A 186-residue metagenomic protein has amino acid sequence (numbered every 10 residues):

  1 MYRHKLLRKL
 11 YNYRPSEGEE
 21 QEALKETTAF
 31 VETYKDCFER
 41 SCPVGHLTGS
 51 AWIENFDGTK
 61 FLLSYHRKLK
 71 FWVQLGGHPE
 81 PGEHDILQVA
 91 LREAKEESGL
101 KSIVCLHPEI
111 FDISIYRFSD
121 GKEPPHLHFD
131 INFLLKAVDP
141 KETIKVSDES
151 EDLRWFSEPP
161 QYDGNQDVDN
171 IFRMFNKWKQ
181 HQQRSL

Functional and structural regions predicted by a protein language model:
R3-R14: Generic N-terminal amphipathic, Lys/Arg-enriched alpha-helix
N12-S50: Acidic, metal-coordinating catalytic segment for phosphate/diphosphate chemistry, firing primarily on the Nudix
G49, T59, F129-I131, E151: Change "...and in nucleic-acid phosphodiester-cleaving endonucleases..." to "...and in nucleic-acid processing enzymes
I53, L134-K136, R154-S157: Short, well-ordered beta-strand micro-motif
T59-L100: Conserved Nudix-box catalytic region and its N-terminal flanking loop in Nudix hydrolases and closely related
G99-K141: Active-site segment of metal-dependent pyrophosphate-handling enzymes, primarily the Nudix hydrolase catalytic core
T143-M174: NUDIX/MutT-family hydrolases
R173-L186: Compositionally biased, intrinsically disordered linkers/stalks adjacent to structured regions
